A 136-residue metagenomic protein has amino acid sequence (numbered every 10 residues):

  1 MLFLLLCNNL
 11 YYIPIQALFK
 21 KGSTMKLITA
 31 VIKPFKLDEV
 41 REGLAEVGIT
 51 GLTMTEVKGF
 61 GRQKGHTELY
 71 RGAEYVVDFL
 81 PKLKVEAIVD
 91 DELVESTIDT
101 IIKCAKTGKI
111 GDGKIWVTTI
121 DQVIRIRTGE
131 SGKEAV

Functional and structural regions predicted by a protein language model:
L2-V136: Positively charged, small/polar-rich N-terminal and surface patches that mediate targeting and assembly and bind
